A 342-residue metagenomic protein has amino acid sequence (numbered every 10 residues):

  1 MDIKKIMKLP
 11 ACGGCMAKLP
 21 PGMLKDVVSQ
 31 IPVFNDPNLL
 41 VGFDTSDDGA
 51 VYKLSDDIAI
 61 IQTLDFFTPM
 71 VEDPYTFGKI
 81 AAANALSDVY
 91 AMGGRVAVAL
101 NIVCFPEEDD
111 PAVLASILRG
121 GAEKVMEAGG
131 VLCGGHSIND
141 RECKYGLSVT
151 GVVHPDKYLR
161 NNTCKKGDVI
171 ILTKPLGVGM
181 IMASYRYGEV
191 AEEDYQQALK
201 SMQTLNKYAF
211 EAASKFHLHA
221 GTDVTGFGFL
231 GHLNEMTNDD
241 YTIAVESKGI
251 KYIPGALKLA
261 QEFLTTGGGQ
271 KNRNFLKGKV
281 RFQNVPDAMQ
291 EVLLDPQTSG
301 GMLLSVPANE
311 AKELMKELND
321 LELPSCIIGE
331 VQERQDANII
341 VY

Functional and structural regions predicted by a protein language model:
M1-A91, G130, K165-I170, P175 (+2 more regions): N-terminal glycine-rich phosphate/pyrophosphate-binding loops that anchor nucleotide-derived ligands and cofactors
D2-C12, M23-D26, E107-V131, N139-C143 (+3 more regions): Glycine-/charge-enriched secondary-structure boundary and capping motifs
L39-V41, G49-Y52, S87-Y90, A122 (+5 more regions): A generic local secondary-structure boundary/capping motif
S55-V71, R95-V190, E330: Glycine-rich anion-binding loops of enzyme active sites
P74-L100, S116-E127, L205-H217, V224-E235: Small-aliphatic-rich amphipathic alpha-helix that forms the alpha element of a beta-alpha
Y75, E193-S201, L218-A220, M289-V292: Short pre-catalytic strand/loop immediately N-terminal to key active-site residues, enriched for Gly-Thr
S148-K157, E192-A213, P286: Active-site glycine-rich loop that binds ribose-phosphate moieties when present
